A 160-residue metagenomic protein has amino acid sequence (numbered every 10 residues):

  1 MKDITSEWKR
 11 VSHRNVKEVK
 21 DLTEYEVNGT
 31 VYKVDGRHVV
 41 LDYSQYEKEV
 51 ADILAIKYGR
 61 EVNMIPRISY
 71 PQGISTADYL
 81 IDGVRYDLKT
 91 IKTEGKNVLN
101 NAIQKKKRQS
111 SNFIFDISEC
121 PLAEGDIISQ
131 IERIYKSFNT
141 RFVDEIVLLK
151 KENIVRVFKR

Functional and structural regions predicted by a protein language model:
M1-P66, Y70, I91-R160: Metal-dependent nuclease catalytic core centered on acidic motifs
Y70-D78: Beta-rich nucleic-acid/ligand-interaction surfaces
Y79-T90: Conserved catalytic cores of phosphodiester-cleaving nucleases, focusing on short active-site segments
